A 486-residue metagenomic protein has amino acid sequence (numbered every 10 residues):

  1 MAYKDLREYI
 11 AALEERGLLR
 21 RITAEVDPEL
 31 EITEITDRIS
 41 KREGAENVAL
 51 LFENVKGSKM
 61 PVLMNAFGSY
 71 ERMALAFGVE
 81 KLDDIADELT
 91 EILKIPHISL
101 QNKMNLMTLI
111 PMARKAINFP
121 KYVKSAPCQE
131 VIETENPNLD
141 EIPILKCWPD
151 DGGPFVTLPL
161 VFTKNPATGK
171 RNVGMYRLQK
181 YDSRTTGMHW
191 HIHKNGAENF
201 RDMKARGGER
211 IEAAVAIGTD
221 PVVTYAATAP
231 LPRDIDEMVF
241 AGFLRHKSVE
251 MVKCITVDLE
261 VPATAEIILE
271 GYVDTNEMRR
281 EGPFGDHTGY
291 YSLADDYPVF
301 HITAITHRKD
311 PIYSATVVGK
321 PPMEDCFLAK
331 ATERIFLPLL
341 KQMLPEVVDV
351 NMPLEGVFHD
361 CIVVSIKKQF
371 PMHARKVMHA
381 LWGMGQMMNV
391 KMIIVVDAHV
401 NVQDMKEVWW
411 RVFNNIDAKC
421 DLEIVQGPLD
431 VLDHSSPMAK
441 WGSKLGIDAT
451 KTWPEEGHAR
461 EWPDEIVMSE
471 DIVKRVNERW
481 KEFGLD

Functional and structural regions predicted by a protein language model:
M1-D486: Extended, highly charged
